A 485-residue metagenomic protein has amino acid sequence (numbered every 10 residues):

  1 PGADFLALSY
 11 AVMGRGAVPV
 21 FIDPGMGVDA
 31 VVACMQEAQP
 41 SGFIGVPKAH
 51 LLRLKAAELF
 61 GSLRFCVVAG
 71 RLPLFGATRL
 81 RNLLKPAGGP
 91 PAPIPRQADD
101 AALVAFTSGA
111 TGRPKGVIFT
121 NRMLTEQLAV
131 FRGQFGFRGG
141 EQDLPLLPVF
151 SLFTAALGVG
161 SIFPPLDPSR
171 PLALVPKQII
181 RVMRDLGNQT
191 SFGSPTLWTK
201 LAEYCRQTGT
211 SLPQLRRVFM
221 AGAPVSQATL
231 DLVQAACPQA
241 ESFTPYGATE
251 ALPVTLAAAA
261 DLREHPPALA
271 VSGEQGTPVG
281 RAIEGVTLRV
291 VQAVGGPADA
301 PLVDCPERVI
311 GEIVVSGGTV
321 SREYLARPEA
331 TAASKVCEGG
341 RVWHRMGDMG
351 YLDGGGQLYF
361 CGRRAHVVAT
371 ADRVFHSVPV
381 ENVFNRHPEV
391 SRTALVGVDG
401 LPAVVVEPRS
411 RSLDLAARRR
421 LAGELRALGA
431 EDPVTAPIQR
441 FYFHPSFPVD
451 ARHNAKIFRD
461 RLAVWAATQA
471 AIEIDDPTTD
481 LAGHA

Functional and structural regions predicted by a protein language model:
P1-G25, V374: Conserved AMP-binding/adenylate-forming
Y10-V18, T125-Q142, L147-Q189, Y204: Conserved AMP-binding/adenylation subdomain of ANL enzymes
R15-N82, S410-S412, G423: Structural core segment of the AMP-binding/adenylate-forming
V67-A69, R79-L84, V159, N188-F192 (+2 more regions): Gly/Ser/Thr-rich phosphate-binding loop
L74, L84-F106, R113, G136-Q142: Conserved pre-ATP/AMP-binding loop-to-beta segment of ANL
A102-A129, G160: Conserved AMP-binding A3 loop
P297, V303-S377, R386: Conserved ATP-binding/catalytic segment of the ANL
R392-D399, R426-A485: Conserved C-terminal "lid"/linker of ANL adenylate-forming enzymes
